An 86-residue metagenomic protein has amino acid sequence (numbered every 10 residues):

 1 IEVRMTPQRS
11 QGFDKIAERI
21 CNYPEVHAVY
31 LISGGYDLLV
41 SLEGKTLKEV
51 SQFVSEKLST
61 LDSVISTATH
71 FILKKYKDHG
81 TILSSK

Functional and structural regions predicted by a protein language model:
I1-K86: A compositional/biophysical signature of low hydrophobicity enriched in polar/charged and small residues
